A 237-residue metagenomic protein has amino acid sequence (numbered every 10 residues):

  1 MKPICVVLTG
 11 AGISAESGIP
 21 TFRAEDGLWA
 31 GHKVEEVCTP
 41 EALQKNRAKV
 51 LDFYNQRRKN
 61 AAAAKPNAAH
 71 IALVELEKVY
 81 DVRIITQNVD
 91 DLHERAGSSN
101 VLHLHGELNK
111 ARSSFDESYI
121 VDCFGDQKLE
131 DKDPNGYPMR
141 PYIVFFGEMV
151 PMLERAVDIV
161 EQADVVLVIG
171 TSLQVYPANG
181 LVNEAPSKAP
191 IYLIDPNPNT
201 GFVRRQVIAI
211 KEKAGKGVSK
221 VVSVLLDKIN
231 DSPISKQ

Functional and structural regions predicted by a protein language model:
M1-Q237: Conserved catalytic core of sirtuin-type NAD+-dependent deacylases
